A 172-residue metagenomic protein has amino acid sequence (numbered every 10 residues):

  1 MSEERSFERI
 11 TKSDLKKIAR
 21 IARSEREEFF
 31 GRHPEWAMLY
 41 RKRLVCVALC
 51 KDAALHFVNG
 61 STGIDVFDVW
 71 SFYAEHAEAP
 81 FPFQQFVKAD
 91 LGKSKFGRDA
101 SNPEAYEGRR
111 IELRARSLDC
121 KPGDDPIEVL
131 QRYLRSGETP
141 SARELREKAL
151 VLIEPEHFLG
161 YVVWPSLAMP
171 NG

Functional and structural regions predicted by a protein language model:
M1-P34, M38, S61, F81 (+4 more regions): N-terminal regions immediately upstream of nucleotidyltransferase
R26-F67, F72-A77: Active-site nucleotide-donor binding segment shared across nucleotidyl transfer reactions
Y40, Y73, Y106, Y133 (+1 more regions): Sequence-level detector for tyrosine residue identity
L44-C46, F67-Y73, R110-E112, A149-V151 (+1 more regions): Extended low-polarity, hydrophobic cluster-rich segments
H76-Q85: Short, conserved charged micro-motifs
Q85-E138: Conserved catalytic core of two-metal-ion nucleotidyltransferases
K95-A100, E104-R109, R143-L150, P155-L159: Intrinsically disordered, low-complexity regulatory regions of eukaryotic proteins
